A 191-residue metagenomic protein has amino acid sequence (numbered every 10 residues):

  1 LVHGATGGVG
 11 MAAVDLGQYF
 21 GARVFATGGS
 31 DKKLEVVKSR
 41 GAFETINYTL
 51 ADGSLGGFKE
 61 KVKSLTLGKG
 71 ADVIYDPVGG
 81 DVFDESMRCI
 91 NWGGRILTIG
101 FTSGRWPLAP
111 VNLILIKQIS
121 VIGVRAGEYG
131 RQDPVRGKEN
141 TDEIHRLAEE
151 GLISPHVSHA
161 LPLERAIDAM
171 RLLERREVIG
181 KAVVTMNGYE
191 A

Functional and structural regions predicted by a protein language model:
T6: Conserved glycine-rich cofactor-binding loop
G10-M11: N-terminal Rossmann-fold NAD(P) dinucleotide-binding loop
Q18-V82, R136-E139: Adenosine-nucleotide cofactor-binding segment
G28-G29, V37, D81-I153, T185-A191: Glycine-rich phosphate-binding loop and adjacent beta-alpha segment of Rossmann(oid) nucleotide-cofactor-binding
A160-A169, A182-A191: A short, charged, Gly/Pro-tolerant segment at domain boundaries
L173-G180: Glycine/proline-rich active-site loop of Rossmann-fold NAD(P)-dependent oxidoreductases
